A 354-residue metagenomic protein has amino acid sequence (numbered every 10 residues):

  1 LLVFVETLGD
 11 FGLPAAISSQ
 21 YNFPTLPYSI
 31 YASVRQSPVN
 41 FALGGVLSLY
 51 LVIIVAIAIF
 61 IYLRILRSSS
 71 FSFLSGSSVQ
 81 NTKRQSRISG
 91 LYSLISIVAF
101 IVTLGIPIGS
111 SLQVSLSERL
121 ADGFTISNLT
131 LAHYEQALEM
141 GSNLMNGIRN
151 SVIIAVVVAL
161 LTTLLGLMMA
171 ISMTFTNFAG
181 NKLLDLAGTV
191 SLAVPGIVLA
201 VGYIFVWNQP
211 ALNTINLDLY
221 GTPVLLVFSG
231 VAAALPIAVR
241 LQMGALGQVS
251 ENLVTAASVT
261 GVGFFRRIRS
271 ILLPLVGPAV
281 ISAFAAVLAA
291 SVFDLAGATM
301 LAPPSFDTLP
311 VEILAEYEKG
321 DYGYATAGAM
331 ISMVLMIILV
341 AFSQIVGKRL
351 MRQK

Functional and structural regions predicted by a protein language model:
L1-F11, A56, F60, A159-L167 (+10 more regions): Hydrophobic positions within alpha-helical transmembrane segments of bacterial inner-membrane proteins
L1-G9, L94-G109, V190, V194 (+5 more regions): Transmembrane alpha-helices
L8-F11, A15-A56, S86-S89, E118-L120 (+3 more regions): Interhelical loop and adjacent transmembrane-helix boundary motif in polytopic membrane transport permeases
P14-Y21, S78-T82, E118-N128, M145 (+5 more regions): Membrane-interfacial helix termini and adjacent extracytoplasmic/periplasmic loops of multi-pass transporters
L43-R84, S172, M243-V254, S258 (+4 more regions): C-terminal transmembrane helix and the adjacent membrane-cytosol boundary/short C-terminal tail of inner/organellar
L47, L51-I65, S142-F175: Transmembrane alpha-helix signature in integral membrane proteins
Q85-I95, M168-Y203, V254: Cytoplasmic-entry segments and transmembrane alpha-helices of multi-pass inner-membrane transporters
